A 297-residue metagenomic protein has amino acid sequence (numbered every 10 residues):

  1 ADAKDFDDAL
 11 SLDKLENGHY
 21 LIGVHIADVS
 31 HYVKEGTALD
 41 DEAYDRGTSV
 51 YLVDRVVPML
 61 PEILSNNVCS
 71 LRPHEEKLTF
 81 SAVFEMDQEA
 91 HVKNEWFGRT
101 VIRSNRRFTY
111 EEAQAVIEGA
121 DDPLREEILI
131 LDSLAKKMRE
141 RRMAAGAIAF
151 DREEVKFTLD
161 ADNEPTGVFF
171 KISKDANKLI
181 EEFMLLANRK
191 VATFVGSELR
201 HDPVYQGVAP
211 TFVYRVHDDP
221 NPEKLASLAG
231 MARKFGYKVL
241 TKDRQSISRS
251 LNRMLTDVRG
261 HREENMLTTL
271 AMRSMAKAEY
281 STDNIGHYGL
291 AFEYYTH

Functional and structural regions predicted by a protein language model:
A1-H297: Electropositive polyanion-binding surfaces
